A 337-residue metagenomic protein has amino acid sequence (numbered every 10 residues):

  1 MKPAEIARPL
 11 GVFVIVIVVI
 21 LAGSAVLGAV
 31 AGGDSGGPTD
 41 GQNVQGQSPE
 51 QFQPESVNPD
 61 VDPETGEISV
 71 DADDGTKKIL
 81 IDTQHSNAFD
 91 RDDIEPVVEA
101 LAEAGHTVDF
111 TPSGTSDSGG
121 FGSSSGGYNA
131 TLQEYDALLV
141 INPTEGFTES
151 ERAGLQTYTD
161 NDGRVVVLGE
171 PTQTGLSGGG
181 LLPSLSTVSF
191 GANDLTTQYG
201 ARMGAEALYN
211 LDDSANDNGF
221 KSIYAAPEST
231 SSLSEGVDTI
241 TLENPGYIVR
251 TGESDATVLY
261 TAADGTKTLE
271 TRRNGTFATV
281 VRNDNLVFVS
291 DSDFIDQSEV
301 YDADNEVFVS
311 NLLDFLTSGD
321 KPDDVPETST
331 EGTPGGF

Functional and structural regions predicted by a protein language model:
K2-F337: Short, surface-exposed patches at the edges or C-terminal ends of soluble domains, predominantly
